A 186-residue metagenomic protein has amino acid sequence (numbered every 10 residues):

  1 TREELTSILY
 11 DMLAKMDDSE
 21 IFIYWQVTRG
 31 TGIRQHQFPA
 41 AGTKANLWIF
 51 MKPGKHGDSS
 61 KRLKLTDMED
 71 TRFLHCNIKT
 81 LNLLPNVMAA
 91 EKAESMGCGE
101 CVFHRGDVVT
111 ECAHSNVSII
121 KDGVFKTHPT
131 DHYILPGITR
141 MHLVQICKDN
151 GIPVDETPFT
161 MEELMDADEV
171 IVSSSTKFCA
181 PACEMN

Functional and structural regions predicted by a protein language model:
E3-K15, T28, I33-N186: Helix-start/capping segments and mature chain N-termini
F22-V27: ATP-grasp fold ATP-binding core
